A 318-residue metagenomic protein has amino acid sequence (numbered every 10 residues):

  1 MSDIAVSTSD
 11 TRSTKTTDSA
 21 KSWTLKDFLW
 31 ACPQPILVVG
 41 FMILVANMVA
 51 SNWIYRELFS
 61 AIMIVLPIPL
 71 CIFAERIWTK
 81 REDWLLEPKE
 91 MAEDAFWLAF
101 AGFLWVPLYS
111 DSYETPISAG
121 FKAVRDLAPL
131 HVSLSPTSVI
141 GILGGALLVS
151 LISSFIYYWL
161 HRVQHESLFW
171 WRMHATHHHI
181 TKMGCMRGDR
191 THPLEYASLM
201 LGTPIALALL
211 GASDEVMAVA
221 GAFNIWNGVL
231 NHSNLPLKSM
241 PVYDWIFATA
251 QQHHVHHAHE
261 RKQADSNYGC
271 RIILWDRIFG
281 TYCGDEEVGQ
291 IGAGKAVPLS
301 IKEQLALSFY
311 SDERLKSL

Functional and structural regions predicted by a protein language model:
M1-T16, S308-L318: Short, intrinsically disordered terminal tails adjacent to the first/last structured region
D18-I36: N-terminal membrane topogenic signal
P33-M48, V65-I72, H192: Hydrophobic core of alpha-helical transmembrane segments in multi-pass integral membrane proteins
L44-L58: Short, hydrophobic transmembrane alpha-helix segments
F59-I68, V216-N224: Hydrophobic core segments of alpha-helical transmembrane domains in multi-pass membrane proteins
F73-D94: Transmembrane alpha-helical segments that serve as helix-helix packing and pore/cofactor-lining elements in multipass
E93-A293: Membrane-embedded catalytic scaffold of the fatty acid hydroxylase/desaturase
G289-L318: A membrane-cytosol interface segment of integral membrane proteins
